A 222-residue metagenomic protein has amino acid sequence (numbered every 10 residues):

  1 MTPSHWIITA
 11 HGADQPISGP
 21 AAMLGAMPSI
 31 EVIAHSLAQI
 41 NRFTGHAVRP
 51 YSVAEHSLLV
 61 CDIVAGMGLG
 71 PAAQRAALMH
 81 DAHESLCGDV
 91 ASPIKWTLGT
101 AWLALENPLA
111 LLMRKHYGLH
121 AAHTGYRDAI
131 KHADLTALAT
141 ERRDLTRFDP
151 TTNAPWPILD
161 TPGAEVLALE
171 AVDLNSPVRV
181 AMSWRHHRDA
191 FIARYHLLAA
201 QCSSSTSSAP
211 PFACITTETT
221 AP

Functional and structural regions predicted by a protein language model:
M1-P222: Metal-dependent phosphohydrolase cores
